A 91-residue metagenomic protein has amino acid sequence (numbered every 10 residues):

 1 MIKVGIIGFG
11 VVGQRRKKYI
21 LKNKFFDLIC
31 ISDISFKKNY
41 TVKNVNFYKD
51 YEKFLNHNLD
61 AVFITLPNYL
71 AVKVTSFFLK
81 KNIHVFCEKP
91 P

Functional and structural regions predicted by a protein language model:
M1-V42: N-terminal Rossmann-like dinucleotide-binding module
V45-P91: Beta-loop-alpha module in the N-terminal Rossmann-like domain of NAD(P)-dependent dehydrogenases, especially those
